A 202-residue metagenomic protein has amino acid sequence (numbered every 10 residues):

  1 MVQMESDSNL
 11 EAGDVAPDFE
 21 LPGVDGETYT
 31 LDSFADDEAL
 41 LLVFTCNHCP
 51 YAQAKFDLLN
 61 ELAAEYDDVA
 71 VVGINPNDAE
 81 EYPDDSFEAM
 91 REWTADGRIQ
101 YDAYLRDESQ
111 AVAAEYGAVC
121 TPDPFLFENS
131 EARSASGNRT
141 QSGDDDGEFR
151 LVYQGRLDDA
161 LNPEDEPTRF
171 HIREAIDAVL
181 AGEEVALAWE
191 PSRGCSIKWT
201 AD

Functional and structural regions predicted by a protein language model:
V2-L180, V185-W189: Chalcogenol-based redox active-site neighborhoods
G182-D202: Charged phosphate-binding loop/patch that engages nucleotide di/tri-phosphates or the phosphate backbone of nucleic
